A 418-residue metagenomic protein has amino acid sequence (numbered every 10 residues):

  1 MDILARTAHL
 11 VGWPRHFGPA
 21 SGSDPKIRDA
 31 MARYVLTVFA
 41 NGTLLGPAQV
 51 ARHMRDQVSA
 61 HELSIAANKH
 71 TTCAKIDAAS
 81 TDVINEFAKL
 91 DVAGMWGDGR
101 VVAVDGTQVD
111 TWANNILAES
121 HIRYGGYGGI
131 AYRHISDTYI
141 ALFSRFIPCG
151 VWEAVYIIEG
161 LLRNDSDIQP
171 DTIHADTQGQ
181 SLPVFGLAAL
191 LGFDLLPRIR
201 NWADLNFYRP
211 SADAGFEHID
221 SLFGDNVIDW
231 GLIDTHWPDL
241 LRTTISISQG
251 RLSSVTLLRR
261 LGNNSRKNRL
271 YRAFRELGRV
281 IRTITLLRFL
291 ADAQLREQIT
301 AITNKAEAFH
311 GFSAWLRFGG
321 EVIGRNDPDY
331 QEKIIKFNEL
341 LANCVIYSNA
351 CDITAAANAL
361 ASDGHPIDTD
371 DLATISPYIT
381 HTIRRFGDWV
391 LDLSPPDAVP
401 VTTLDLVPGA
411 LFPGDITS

Functional and structural regions predicted by a protein language model:
M1-H53: Structured, charged N-terminal subsegments at the starts of enzyme catalytic cores and at intra-chain domain/subunit
W13-A20, L44, A48, I76 (+4 more regions): Intrinsically disordered or highly flexible coil/loop and linker segments, enriched in small and charged/polar residues
G18-G22, A51, S80-D82, M95-G99: Short coil/turn segments at secondary-structure boundaries
V50, V102-T107, I173-Q178: Short, conserved catalytic/metal-binding motifs centered on acidic residues
H53-G94, E119-P238: Catalytic or ion-translocation cores adjacent to nucleophile or general acid/base/metal-coordination motifs in diverse
Q108-E119: Flexible, glycine/threonine-enriched loop-and-boundary segments that flank and lead into catalytic domains of large
L222-S418: Long, compositionally biased intrinsically disordered regions
